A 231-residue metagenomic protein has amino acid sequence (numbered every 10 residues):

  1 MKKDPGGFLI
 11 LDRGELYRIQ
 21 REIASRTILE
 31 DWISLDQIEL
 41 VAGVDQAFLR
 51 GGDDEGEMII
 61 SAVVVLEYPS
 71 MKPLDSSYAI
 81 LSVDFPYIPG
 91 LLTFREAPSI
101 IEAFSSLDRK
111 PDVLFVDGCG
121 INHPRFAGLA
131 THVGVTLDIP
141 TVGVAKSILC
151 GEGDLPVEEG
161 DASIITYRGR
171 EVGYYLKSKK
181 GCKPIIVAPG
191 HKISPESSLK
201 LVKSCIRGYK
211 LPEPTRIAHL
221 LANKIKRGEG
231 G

Functional and structural regions predicted by a protein language model:
K2-E30, L35, A97, E102 (+3 more regions): C-terminal binding/interaction regions
E39-G51: Two-metal-ion RNase H-like nuclease active-site motif
V44, V142-V144: Generic beta-sheet signal
G52-K110: A glycine-rich, hydrophobic loop/mini-helix early in the fold
P86-L91, D117-P124, C182-P189: Flexible, glycine/proline-enriched loop segments at strand-loop-helix junctions that form or flank small-ligand binding
I101-V133, L137-I139: Catalytic-site beta-strand/loop segments enriched in glycine and acidic/polar residues
G118-N122, A145-G151: Acidic, glycine-rich active-site loops and adjacent beta-strand->loop/helix elements that engage anionic groups
